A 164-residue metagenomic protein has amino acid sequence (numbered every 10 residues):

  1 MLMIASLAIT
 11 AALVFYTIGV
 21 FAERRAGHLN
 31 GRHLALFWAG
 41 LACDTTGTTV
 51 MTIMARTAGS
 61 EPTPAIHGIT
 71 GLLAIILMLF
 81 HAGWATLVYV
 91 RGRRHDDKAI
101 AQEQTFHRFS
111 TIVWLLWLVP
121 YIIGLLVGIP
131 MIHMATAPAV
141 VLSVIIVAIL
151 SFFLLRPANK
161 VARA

Functional and structural regions predicted by a protein language model:
M1-F15: Hydrophobic transmembrane alpha-helical segments in integral membrane proteins
F21-R25, M51-A58, L125-P130: Juxtamembrane "helix-exit" motif on the non-cytosolic side of transmembrane helices
A22-A35, R93-Q104, A162-A164: Membrane-interface helix-boundary motifs at transmembrane edges
L29-H33, T57-T70, P130-V140: Non-cytosolic membrane-interface motifs at loop->transmembrane helix junctions
F37-A55: A generic, lipid-embedded transmembrane alpha helix
P64-W84: Short alpha-helical packing/oligomerization segments
L87-R108, I122-T136: Membrane-helix boundary connector in multi-pass membrane proteins
A137-L150: Small-residue-rich transmembrane alpha-helices that serve as helix-helix interface/gating elements in multipass
